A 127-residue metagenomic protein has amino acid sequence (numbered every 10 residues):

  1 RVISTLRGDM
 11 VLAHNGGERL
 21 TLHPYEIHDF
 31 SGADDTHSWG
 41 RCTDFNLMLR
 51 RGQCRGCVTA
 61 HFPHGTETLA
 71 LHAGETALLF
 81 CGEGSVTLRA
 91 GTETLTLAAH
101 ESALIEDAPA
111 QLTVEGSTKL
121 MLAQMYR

Functional and structural regions predicted by a protein language model:
R1-R127: Jelly-roll (double-stranded beta-helix
